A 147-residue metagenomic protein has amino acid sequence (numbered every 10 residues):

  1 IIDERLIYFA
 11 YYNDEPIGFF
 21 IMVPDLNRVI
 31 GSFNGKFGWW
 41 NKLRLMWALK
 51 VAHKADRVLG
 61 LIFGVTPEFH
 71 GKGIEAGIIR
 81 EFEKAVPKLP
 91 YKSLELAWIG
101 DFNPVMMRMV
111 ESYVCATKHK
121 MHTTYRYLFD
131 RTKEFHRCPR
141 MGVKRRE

Functional and structural regions predicted by a protein language model:
I1-G64, F129: A conserved beta-strand-loop-helix scaffold within acyl/acetyltransferase catalytic domains
D3, Y12-E15, L49-V51, F63 (+1 more regions): Terminal substrate-recognition subdomain of acyl/acetyltransferases
I21, G31-F33, H70-G73, M107 (+1 more regions): Short conserved micro-motifs at the rims of enzyme active sites and ligand-binding pockets
I21-V23, G60-V65, I78, W98-I99 (+1 more regions): Long, contiguous hydrophobic alpha-helical segments, chiefly transmembrane helices and signal peptides
L26, F69, G100: Flexible, active-site-proximal loop/turn residues at the rims of small-molecule/cofactor binding pockets and catalytic
R57-V86, S112: Conserved acetyl-CoA-binding loop-helix of GNAT-fold acetyltransferases
